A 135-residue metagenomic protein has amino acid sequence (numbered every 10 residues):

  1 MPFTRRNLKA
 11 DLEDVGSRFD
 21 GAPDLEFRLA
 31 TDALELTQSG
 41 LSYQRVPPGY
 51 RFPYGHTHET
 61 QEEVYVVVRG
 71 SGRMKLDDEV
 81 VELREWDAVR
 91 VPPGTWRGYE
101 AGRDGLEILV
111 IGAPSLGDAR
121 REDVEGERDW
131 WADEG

Functional and structural regions predicted by a protein language model:
M1-S39, P47-P48, R121-G135: A short, N-terminal "cap"/entry segment at the start of jelly-roll beta-barrel domains of the cupin/DSBH fold
T31-A33, P53-H58, E100-A101: Short histidine-centered beta-strand/loop micro-motifs that create catalytic or ligand/metal-coordination sites
E35-S39, P47-F52, S71-R73, V80 (+1 more regions): Short, charged/polar surface micro-motifs in flexible loops or helix N-caps
Y43-P47, T57-K75: Short, conserved beta-strand element in jelly-roll/cupin
Y54, M74-K75, V91, R97-R103: Short beta-strand His + acidic residue motifs that chelate non-heme Fe in jelly-roll/DSBH and cupin folds
T60, E79, T95, D104-G105: A generic "binding-loop/recognition-motif" signal
D78-G94: Short acidic-glycine-tyrosine-enriched beta hairpin
R90, R103-R120: A short hydrophobic beta-strand segment most commonly corresponding to one strand of the jelly-roll/cupin
